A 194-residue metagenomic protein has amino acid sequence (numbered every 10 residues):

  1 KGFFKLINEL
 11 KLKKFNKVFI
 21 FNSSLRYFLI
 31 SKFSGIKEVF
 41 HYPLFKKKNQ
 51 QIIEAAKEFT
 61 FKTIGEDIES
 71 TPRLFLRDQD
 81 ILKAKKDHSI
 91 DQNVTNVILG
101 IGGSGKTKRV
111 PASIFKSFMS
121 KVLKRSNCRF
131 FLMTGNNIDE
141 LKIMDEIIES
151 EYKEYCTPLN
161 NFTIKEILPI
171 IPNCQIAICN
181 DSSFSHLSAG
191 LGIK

Functional and structural regions predicted by a protein language model:
K1-K194: Catalytic machinery of carbohydrate-active enzymes, primarily nucleotide-sugar-dependent glycosyltransferases
